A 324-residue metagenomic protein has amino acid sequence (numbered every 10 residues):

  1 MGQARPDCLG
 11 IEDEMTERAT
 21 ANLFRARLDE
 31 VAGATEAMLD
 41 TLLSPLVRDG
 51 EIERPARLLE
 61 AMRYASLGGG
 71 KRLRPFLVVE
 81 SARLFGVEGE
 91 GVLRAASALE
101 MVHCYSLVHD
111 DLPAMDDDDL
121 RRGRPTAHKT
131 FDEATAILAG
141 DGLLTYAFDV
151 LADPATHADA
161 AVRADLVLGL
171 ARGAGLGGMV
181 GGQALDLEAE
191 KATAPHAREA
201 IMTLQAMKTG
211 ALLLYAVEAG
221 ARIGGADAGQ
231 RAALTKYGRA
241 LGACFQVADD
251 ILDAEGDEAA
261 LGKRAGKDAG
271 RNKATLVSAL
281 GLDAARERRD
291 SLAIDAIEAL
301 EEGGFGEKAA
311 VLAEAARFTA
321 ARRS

Functional and structural regions predicted by a protein language model:
G10-L46: N-terminal amphipathic/basic leader segments beginning at the initiator methionine
R27, D40, I52-E301, E307-A320: Mg2+-dependent prenyl diphosphate-binding active-site environment of isoprenoid biosynthetic enzymes
